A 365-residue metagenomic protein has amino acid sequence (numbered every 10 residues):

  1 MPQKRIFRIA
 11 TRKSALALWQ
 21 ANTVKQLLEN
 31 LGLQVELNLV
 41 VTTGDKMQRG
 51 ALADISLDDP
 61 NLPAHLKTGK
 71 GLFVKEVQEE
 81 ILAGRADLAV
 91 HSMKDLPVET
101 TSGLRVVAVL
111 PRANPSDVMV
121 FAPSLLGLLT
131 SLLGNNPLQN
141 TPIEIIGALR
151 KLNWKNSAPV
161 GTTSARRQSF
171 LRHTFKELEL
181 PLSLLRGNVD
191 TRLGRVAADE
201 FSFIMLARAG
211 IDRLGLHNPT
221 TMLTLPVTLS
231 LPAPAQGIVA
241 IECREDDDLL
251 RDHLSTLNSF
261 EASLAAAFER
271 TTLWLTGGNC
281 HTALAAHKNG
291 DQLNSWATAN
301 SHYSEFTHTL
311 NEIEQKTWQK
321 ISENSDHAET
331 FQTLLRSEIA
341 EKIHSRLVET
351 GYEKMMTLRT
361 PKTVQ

Functional and structural regions predicted by a protein language model:
P2-D58, A64-L66, E99, Q168-Q365: Small-molecule-sensing regulatory modules
P2-Q3, L82, L152-S157, A198: Flexible, charged surface loops at secondary-structure boundaries
K13, V74, S164-A165: Helix N-cap/beta->alpha junction signal
G50-L88: Short, structured active-site "lid" loops
V77, L82-H91, D95, D199-A209: Alpha-to-beta junction loops
E79, R150-K151, G194: Alpha-helical segments flanking ligand/cofactor-binding loops in enzyme cores
L88, R105, V118, P159 (+2 more regions): Structural motif
M93-K94, S102-L178: A conserved helix-loop-strand patch within extracytoplasmic ligand-binding domains of the periplasmic binding
